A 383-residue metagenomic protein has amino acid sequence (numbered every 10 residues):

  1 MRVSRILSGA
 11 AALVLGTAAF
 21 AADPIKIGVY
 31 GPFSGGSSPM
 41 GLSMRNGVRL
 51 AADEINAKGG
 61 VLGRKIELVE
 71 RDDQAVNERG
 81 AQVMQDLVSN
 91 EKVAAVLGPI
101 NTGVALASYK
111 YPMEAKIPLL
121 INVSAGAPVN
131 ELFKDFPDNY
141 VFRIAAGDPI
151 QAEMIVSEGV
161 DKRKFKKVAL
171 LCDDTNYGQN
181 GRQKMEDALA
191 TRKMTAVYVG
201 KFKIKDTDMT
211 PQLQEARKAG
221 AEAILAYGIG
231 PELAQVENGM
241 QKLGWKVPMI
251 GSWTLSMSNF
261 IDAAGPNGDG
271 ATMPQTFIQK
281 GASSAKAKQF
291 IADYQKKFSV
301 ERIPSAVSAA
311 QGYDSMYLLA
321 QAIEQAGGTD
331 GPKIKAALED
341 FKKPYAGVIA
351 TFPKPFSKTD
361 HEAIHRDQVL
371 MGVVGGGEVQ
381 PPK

Functional and structural regions predicted by a protein language model:
R2-A10, A21-K383: Extracytosolic ligand-binding ectodomains
G16-A19: N-terminal signal peptide c-region/cleavage motif recognized by signal peptidases
